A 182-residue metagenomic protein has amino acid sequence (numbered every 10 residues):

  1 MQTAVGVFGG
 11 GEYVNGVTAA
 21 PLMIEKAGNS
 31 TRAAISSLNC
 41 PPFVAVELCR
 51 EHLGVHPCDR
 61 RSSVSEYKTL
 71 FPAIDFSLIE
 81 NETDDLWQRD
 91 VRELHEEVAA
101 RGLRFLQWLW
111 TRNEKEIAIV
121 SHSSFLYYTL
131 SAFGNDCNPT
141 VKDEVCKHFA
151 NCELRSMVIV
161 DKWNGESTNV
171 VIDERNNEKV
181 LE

Functional and structural regions predicted by a protein language model:
M1-Q2, F125-Y127: Short, active-site-adjacent cap segments at secondary-structure transitions
A4-G11: Glycosyltransferases and closely related glycan-assembly transferases that use nucleotide-activated donors
Y13-C40, C49-A73, K115, Y128-E182: Acidic, low-complexity terminal tails and accessory targeting/binding regions of phosphate-metabolizing enzymes
V44-V46, S77: General small-molecule cofactor/ligand-binding pocket signal
L48, V120-S124: Short, well-ordered beta-to-alpha junction loops that form the rim of enzyme active sites and present histidine/acidic
R50-V55, E82-A99: Surface-exposed cleft-lining segments at the edges of enzyme active sites
V98-R112: A short, acidic, amphipathic alpha-helical segment used as a generic capping/interface helix at domain edges
E114-V120: Residue-level preference for the first positions of well-ordered beta-strands
